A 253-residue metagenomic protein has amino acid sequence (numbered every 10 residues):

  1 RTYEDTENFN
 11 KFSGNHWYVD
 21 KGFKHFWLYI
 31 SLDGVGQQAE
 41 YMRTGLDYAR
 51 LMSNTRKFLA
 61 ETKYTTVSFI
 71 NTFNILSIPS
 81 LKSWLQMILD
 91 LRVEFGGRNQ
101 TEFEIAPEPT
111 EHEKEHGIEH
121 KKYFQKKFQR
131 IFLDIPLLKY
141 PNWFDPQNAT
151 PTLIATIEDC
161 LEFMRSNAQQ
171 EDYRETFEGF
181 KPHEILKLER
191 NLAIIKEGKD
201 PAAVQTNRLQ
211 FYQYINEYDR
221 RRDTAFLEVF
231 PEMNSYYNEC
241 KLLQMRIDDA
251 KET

Functional and structural regions predicted by a protein language model:
R1-E115, F128-P136: Radical SAM/AdoMet-radical enzyme domain recognition
E7-K11, S53, A60, D90 (+10 more regions): Polar/charged alpha-helical tracts
F26, T65, I105, E111-K122 (+3 more regions): Generic preference for hydrophobic/aromatic residues in regular secondary structure cores
Y29-S31, I70, T156, C160 (+1 more regions): Charged, low-complexity, helix-prone segments enriched in Lys/Glu/Asp/Gln
Q38-T44, S68-T72, P141-N148, K181 (+3 more regions): Active-site rim elements
F73-P79, G96-L161, E175, G179-L188: Flexible glycine/acidic-rich beta-alpha junction loops that bind and position SAM and/or redox cofactors in anaerobic
R165-T253: Radical SAM enzyme core and accessory elements
